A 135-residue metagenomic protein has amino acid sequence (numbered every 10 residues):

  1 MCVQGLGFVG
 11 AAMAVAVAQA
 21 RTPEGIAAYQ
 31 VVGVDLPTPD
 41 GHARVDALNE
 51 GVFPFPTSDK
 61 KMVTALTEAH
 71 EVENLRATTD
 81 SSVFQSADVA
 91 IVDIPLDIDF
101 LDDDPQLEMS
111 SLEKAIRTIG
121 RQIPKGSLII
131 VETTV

Functional and structural regions predicted by a protein language model:
M1-V135: Structural/interface elements that position substrates and couple domains in central-metabolism enzymes
